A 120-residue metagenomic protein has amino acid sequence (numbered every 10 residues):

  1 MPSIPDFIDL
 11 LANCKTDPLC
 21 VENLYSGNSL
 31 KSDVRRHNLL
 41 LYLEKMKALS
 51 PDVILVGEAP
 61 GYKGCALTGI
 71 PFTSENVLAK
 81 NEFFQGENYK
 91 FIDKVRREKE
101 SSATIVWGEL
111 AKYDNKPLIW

Functional and structural regions predicted by a protein language model:
P2-W120: A polyanion-binding, active-site-adjacent surface
